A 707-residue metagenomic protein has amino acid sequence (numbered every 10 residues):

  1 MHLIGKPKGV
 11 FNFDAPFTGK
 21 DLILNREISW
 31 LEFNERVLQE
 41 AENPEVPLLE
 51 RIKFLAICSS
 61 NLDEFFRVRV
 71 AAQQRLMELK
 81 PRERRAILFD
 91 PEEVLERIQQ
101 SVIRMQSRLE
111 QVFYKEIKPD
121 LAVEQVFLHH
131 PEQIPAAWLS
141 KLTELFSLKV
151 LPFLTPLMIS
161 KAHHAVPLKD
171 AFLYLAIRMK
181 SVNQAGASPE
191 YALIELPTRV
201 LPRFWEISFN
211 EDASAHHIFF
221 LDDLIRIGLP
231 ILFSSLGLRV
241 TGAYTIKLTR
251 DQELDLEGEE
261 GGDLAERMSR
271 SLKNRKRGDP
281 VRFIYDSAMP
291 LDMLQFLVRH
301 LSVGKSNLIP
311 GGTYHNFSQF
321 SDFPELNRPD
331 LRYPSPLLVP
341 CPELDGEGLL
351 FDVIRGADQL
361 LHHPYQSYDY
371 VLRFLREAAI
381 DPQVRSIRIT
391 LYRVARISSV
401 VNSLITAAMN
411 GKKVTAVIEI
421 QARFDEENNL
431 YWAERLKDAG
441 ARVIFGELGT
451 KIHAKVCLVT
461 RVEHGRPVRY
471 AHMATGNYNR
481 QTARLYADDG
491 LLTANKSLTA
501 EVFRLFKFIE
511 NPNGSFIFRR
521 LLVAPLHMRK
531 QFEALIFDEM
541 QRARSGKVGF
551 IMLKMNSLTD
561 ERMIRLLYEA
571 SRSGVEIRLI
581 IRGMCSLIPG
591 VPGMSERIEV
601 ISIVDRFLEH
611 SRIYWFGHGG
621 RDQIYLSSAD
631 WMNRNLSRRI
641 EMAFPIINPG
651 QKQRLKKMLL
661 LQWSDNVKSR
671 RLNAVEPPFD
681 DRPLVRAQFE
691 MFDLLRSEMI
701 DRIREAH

Functional and structural regions predicted by a protein language model:
M1-I551, E569-S573, C585-H707: N-terminal localization/anchoring segments of enzymes in phospholipid and broader phosphate metabolism
E561-I564, Y568: Glycine/threonine-rich ATP-lid/beta-loop region of ATP-binding domains
E576-I580: Hydrophobic alpha/beta core scaffold segments
